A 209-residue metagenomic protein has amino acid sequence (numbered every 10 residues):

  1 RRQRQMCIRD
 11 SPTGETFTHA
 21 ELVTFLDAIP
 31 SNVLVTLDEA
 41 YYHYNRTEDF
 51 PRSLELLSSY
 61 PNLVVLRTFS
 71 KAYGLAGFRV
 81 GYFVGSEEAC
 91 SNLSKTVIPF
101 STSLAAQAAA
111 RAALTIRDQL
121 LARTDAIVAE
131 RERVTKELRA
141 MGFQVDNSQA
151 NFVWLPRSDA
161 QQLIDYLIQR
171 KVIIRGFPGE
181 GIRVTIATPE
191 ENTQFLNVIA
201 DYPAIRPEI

Functional and structural regions predicted by a protein language model:
R1-R2, D27, E55, Y202: Short amphipathic alpha-helix with an adjacent loop that forms part of the alpha/beta core around
Q3-I8: Short, small-residue-biased leader/transition segments that mark boundaries at the very start of proteins
P12-V35, E39-S70: Active-site pre-lysine segment of PLP-dependent enzymes
A20, Q161, Y166-R170, R175-I209: PLP-dependent enzyme catalytic core of the Aspartate aminotransferase-like
L37, V65, T102, I174-G176: Hydrophobic residues in well-ordered beta-strands that form the structural core
N62-R139, F143-D146: PLP-dependent aminotransferase class I/II
I127-V128, E132, K136-R170, I186: Conserved PLP-binding catalytic core of the aspartate aminotransferase-like
